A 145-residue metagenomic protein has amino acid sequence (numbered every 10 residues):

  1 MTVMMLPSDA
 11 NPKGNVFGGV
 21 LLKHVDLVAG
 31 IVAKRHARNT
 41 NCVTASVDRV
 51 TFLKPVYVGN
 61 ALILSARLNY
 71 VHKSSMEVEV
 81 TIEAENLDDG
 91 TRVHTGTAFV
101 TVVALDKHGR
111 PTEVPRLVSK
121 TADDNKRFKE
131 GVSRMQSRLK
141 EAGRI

Functional and structural regions predicted by a protein language model:
M1-P7: Short amphipathic
T2, H24, S46-R49: Residue-level recognition of specific faces of alpha-helices
A10-H24: A conserved, well-ordered hydrophobic junction motif at loop->secondary-structure transitions
V16, G30-S65, N69-M76, V93-T97: Hydrophobic beta-strand-centered segment that forms part of the acyl-chain substrate-binding groove
Y57-V58, N69-I145: HotDog/MaoC-like acyl-thioester-processing domains
